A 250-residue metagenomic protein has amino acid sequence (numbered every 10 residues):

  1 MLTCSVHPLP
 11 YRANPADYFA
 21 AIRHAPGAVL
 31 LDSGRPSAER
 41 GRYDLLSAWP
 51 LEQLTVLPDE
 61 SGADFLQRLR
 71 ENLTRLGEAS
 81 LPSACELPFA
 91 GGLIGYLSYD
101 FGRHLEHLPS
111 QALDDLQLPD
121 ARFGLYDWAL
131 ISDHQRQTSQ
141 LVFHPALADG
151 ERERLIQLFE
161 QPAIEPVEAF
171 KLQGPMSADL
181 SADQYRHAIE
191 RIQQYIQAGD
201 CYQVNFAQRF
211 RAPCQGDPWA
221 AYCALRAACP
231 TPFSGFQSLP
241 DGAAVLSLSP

Functional and structural regions predicted by a protein language model:
M1-P250: Extended alpha-helical targeting/anchoring segments, especially N-terminal organellar/secretory targeting helices
